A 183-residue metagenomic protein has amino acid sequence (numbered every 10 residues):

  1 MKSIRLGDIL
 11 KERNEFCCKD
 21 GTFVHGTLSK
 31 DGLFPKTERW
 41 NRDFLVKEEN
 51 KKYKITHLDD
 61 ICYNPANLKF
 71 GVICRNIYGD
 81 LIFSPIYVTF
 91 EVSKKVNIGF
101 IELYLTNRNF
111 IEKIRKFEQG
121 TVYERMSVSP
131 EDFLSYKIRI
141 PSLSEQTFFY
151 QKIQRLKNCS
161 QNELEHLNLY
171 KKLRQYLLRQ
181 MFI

Functional and structural regions predicted by a protein language model:
M1, P35-N41, Q151, L156: Generic cytosolic/nucleocytoplasmic N-terminal low-complexity/intrinsically disordered segments
M1-K19, S135, I140-T147, N162 (+1 more regions): Non-catalytic DNA-recognition/assembly elements of restriction-modification systems
G7-I140: DNA target-recognition domains and sequence-specific DNA-contacting regions of bacterial/archaeal
K54-H57, T147, Q151, N168: A generic "alpha-helical surface" signal
F149-S160, F182: Hydrophobic structural patches
